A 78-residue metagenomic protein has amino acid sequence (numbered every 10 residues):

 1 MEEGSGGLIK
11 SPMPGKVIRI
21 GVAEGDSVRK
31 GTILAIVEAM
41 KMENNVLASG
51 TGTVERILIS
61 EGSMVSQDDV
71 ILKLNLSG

Functional and structural regions predicted by a protein language model:
E2-G78: Structured functional modules or segments
